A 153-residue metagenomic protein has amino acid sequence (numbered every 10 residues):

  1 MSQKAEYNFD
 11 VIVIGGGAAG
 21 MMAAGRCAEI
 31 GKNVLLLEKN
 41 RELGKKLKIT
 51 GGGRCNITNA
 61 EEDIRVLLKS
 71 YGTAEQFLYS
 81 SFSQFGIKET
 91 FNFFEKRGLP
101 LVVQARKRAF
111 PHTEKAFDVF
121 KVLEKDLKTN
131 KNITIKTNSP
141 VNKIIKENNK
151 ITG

Functional and structural regions predicted by a protein language model:
M1-K4: Basic/polar N-terminal segments that are highly enriched at the extreme N-terminus, encompassing both cleavable
Y7-L36: N-terminal Rossmann-like FAD-binding beta1-loop-alpha1 element of flavoenzymes
N8, Q104, N138: Phosphate-coordination loops involved in phosphoryl transfer and adenosine-cofactor binding
G16-G17, R26, E38-N40, G51-G52 (+2 more regions): Fold-independent oxyanion-binding glycine-rich loops and adjacent beta-strand/coil segments at enzyme active sites
G20-M22, L43-K46: Short N-terminal binding/cap micro-motifs at the start of the first secondary-structure element
K39, K45-T134: Conserved N-terminal/central alpha/beta ligand/cofactor-binding core
T137-K150: A conserved short coil-to-beta-strand element within the FAD-binding core of flavoproteins
